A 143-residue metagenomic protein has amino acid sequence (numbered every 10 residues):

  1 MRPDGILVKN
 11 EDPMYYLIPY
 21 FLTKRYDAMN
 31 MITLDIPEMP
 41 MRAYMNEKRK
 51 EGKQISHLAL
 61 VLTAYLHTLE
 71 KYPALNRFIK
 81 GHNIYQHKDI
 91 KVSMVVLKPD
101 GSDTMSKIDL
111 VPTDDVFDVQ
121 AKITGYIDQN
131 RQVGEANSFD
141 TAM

Functional and structural regions predicted by a protein language model:
M1-M143: C-terminal catalytic/motor cores of large multi-domain enzyme assemblies
